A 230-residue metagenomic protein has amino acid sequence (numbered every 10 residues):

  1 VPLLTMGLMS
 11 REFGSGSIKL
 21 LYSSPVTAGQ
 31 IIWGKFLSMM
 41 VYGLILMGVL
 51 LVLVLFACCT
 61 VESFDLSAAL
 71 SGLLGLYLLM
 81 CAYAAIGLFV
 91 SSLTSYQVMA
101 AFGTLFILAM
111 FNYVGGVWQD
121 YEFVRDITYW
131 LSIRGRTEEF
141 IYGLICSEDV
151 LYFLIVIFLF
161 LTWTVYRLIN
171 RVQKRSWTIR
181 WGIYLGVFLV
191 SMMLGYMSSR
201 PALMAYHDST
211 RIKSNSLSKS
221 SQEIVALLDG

Functional and structural regions predicted by a protein language model:
V1-R11: Long, hydrophobic alpha-helical segments
R11, S24, L55-C59, S92 (+3 more regions): Transmembrane helix-loop junction
L20-A28: Short helix-to-coil transition segments within interhelical loops that connect adjacent transmembrane helices
W33-Q97: Secretory targeting signals
M40, L44, G48-V52, F56 (+6 more regions): Generic alpha-helical transmembrane segments of integral inner-membrane proteins, especially permease/transport modules
A100-R167, R171-V172: Terminal transmembrane helical anchor/hairpin motif
R175-P201: Internal/C-terminal transmembrane anchor helices
S199-G230: Juxtamembrane extramembrane loops of integral membrane proteins
